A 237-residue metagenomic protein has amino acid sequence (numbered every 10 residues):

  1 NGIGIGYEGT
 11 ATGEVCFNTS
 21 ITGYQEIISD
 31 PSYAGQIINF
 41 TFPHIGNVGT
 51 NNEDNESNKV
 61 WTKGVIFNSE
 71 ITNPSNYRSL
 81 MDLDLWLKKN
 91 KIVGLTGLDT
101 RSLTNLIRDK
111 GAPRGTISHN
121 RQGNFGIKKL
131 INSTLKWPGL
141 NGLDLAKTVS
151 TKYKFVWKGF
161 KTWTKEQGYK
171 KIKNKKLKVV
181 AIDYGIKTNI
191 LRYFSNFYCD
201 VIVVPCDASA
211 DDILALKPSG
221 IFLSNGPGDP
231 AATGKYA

Functional and structural regions predicted by a protein language model:
N1-K217: RNA-binding accessory domains that recognize and position tRNA/RNA substrates
A215-A237: Cysteine-nucleophile active-site neighborhood
